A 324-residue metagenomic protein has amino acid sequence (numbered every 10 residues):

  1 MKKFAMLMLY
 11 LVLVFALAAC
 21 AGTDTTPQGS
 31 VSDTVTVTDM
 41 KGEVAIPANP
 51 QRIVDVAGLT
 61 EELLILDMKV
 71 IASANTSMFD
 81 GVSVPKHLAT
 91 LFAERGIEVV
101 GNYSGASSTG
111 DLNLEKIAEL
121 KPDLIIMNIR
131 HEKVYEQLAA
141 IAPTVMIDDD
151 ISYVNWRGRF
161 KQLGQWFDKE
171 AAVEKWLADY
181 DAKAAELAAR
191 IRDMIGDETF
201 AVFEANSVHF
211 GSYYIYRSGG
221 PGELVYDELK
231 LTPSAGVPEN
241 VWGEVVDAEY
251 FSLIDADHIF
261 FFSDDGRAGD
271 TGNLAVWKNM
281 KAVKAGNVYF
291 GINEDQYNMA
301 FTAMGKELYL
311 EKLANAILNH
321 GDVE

Functional and structural regions predicted by a protein language model:
F15-A19: C-terminal motif of bacterial Sec signal peptides marking the signal peptidase cleavage site
A21-D24: Bacterial signal peptide processing site
R52-V54, G58-L66, E174-K230: Basic- and aromatic-lined ligand-binding clefts that recognize polyanionic substrates
L59-K116: A short, structured surface patch at a secondary-structure boundary
M78-S83, H131-K133, D148-Q162, D197-E223 (+1 more regions): Extracytoplasmic ligand-binding site segments that recognize negatively charged/polar headgroups
L114, A118-I126, P143, F251 (+1 more regions): Proline-aspartate-enriched helix->loop->beta-strand connector
V134-V208, Q296-M299, A303-E324: Extracytoplasmic substrate-binding proteins
I254-E324: Structured C-terminal subdomain patch of bacterial secreted/periplasmic proteins
